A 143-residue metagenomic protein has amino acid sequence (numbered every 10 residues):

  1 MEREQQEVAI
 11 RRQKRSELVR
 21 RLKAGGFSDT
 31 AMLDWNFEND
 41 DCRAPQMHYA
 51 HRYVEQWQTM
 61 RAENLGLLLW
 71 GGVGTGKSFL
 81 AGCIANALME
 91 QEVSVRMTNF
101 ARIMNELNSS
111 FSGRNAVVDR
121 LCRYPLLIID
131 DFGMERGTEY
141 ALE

Functional and structural regions predicted by a protein language model:
M1-Q46: A short, basic N-terminal segment
D40, A81, N99, D130: Conserved RecA-like P-loop NTPase ATPase core
Y49-R61: Pre-Walker A adenine-sensing motif
R61-G82: Walker A/P-loop nucleotide-binding motif
N64-L68, S94-V95, L126: Residue-level preference for the first positions of well-ordered beta-strands
N86-M97: Post-Walker A helix-loop "phosphate-sensing" segment adjacent to the P-loop in P-loop NTPases
M97-L107: A short hydrophobic beta-strand->loop->alpha-helix junction that borders the nucleotide-binding pocket of P-loop NTPases
N108-E143: Conserved nucleotide-sensing/catalytic segment adjacent to the nucleotide-binding pocket in NTP-handling enzymes
